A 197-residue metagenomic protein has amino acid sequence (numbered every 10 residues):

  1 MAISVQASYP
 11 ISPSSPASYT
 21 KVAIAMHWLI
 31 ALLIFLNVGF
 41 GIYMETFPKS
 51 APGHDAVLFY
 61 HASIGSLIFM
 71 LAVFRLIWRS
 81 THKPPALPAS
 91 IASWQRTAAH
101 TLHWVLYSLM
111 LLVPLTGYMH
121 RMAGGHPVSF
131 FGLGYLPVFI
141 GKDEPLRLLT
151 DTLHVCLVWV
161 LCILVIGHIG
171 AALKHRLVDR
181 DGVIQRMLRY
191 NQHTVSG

Functional and structural regions predicted by a protein language model:
M1-G197: Membrane-embedded alpha-helical bundles that constitute the cytochrome b-like, heme-associated redox core of multi-pass
